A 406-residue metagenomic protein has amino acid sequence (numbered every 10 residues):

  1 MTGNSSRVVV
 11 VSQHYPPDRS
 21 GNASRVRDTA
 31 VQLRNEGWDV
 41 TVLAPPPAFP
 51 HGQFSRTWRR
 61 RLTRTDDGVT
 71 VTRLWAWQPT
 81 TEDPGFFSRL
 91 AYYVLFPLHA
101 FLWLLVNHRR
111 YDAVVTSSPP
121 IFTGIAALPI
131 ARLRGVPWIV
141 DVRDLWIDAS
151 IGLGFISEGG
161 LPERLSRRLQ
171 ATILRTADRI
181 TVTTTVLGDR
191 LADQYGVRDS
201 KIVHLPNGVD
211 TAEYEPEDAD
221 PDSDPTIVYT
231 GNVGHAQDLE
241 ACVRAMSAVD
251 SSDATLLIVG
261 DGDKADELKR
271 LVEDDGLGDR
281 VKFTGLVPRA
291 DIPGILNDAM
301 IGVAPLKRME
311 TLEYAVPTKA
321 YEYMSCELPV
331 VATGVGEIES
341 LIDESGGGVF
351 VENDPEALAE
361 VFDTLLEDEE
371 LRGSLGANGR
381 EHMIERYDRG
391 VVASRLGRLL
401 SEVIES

Functional and structural regions predicted by a protein language model:
M1-T70: N-terminal subdomain of nucleotide-sugar transferases
L98-F101, L105, F122-I125, P129-L133 (+2 more regions): Membrane-proximal helix-turn-helix segments that form the acceptor-binding/catalytic region of lipid-linked
D178, R280, L296-E313, L328: Acidic donor-binding loop of glycosyltransferase active sites
V186, G208: Carbohydrate-associated surface elements
D218-S247, L257: Conserved donor-binding/catalytic core segment of Leloir-type glycosyltransferases
D224, S251, D266-G294: Nucleotide-activated donor-binding/catalytic signature segment of Leloir-type glycosyltransferases, i.e., the conserved
E344-E356, T364-E370: Conserved acidic donor-binding segment of nucleotide-sugar-dependent glycosyltransferases
A357, T364, L371-E385: A short, well-ordered alpha-helix in the C-terminal region of glycosyltransferases
